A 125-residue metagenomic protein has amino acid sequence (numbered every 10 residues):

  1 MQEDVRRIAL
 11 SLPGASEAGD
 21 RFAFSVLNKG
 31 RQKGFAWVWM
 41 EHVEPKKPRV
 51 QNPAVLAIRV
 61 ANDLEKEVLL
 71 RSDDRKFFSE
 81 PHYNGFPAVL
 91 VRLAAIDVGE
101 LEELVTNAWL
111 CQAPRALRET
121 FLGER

Functional and structural regions predicted by a protein language model:
M1-R125: Charge-dense, helix-prone N-terminal extensions
